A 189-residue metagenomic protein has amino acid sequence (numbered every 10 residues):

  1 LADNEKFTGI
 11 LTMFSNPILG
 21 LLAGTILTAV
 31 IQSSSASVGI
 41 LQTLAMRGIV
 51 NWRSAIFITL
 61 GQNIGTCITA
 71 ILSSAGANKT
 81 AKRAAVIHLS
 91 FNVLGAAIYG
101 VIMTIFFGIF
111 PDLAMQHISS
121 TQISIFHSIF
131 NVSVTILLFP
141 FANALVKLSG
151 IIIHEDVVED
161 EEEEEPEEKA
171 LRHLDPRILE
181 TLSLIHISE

Functional and structural regions predicted by a protein language model:
L1-L22: Helix-loop-helix hairpins and the membrane-proximal interhelical loops of multi-pass alpha-helical transport proteins
T12-M13, G24, T28, S54-Q62 (+3 more regions): Alpha-helical transmembrane segments of multi-pass membrane proteins, especially transporters and channels
P17-I40: Hydrophobic alpha-helical transmembrane segments of multi-pass integral membrane proteins, predominantly secondary
I31, L60-T69, S90-F106, F126-T135: Membrane-embedded alpha-helical segments of transport systems, primarily multispan ion/solute transporters
A36-M46, A70-L89, G100-V101, P140: Re-entrant/interfacial helical elements at transmembrane boundaries that shape and gate the permeation pathway
A45-S54: Helix-coil boundary and interhelical linker segments in multi-pass alpha-helical membrane proteins
G100-F126, V132-S183: Membrane-interfacial segments at transmembrane helix termini in multi-pass membrane proteins
I185-E189: Conserved small/polar residues in nucleotide/adenosyl-binding loops
